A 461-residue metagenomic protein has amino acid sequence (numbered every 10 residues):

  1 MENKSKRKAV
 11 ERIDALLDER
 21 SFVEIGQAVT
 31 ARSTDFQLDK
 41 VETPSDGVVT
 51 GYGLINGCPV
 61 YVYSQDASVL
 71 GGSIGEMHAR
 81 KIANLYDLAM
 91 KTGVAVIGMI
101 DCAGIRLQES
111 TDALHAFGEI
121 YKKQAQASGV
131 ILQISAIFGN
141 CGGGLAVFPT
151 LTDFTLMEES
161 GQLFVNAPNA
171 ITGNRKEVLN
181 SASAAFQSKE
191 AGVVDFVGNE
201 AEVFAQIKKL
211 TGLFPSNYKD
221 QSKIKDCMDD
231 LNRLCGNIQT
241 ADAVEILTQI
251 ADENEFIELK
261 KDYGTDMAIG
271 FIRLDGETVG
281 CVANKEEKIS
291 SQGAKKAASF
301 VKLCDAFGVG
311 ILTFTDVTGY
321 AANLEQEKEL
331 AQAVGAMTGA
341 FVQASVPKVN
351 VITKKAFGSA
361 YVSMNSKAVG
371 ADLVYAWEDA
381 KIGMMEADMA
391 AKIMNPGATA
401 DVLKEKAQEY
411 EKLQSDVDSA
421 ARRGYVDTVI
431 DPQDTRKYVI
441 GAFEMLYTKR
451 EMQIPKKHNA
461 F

Functional and structural regions predicted by a protein language model:
M1-F461: Ligand-binding clefts of soluble mixed alpha/beta catalytic domains
